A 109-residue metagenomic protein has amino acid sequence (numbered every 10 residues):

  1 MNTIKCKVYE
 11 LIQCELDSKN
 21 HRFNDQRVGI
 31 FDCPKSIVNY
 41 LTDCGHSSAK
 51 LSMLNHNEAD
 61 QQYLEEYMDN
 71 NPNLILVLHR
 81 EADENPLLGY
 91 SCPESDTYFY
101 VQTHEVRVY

Functional and structural regions predicted by a protein language model:
M1-K5, V106-Y109: Short intrinsically disordered terminal tails
N2-Q26, S36, D43: Short aromatic-glycine-(Arg/Gly/Cys) micro-motifs in beta-strand/loop hairpins
E10-E15, D32, N55, E105: Residue-level signal for short segments within beta-strands and strand-turn junctions of well-structured beta-sheet
R27-F31: GIY-YIG nuclease signature motif recognition
C33-K35, S48: Alpha-helix N-cap recognition
I37-Y40, G89: A generic structural signal for ordered secondary structure
C44-Y109: Short, mixed-charge low-complexity intrinsically disordered segments
